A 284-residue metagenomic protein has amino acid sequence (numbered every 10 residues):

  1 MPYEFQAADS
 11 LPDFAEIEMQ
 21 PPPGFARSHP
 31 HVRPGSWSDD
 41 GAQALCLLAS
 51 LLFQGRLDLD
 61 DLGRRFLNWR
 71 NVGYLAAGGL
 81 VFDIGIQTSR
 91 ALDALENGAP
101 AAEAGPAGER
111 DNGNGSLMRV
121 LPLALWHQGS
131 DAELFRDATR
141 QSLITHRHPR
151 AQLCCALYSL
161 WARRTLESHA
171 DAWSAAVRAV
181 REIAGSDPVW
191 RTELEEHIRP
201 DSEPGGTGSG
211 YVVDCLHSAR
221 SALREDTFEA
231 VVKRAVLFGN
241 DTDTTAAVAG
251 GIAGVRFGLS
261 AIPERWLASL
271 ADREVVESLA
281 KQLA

Functional and structural regions predicted by a protein language model:
M1-A284: Structured, active/binding-site neighborhoods that engage oxygen-rich ligands
